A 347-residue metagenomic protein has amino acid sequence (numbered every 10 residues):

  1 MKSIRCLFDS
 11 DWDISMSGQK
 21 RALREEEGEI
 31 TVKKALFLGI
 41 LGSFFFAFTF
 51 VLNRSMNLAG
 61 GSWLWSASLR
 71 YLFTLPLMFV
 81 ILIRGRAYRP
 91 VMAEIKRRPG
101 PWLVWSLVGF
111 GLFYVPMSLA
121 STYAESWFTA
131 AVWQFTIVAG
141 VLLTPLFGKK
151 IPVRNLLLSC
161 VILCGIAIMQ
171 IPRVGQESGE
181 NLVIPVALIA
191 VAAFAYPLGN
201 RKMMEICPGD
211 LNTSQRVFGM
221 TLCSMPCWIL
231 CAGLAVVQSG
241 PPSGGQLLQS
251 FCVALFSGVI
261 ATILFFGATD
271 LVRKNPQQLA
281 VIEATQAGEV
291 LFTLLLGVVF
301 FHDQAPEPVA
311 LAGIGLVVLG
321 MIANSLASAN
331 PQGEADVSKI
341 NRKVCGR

Functional and structural regions predicted by a protein language model:
K2-L69, C164, G175-E205, M225-G233 (+4 more regions): Glycine-/small-residue-enriched transmembrane alpha-helix faces in small-molecule transporters and effluxers
S43, L69, F128-F135, I206-S224 (+1 more regions): Helix-helix packing/entry segments at the starts of transmembrane helices
F45, R86-T129, I168, A254-K274: Specific transmembrane alpha-helical segments of multi-pass solute transporters/efflux pumps, especially DMT/EamA
F45-G61, S66, Y114-A124, V132 (+2 more regions): Juxtamembrane C-cap of transmembrane helices in multi-pass membrane transport proteins
M56, S66, R70, L119-S121 (+5 more regions): Hydrophobic/aromatic residues within transmembrane alpha-helices of multi-pass small-molecule transporters
T74-I95, I166-G179, S224-Q246, L295-V299 (+1 more regions): Membrane-interface helix-cap regions at the ends of transmembrane helices in multi-pass membrane proteins
M78, V153-R173, E307-S328: Hydrophobic transmembrane alpha-helices of multi-pass small-molecule transport proteins
T136-C160, V272-R273, Q278-V281, G288-L311: C-terminal transmembrane-helix exit sites in multi-pass transporters
